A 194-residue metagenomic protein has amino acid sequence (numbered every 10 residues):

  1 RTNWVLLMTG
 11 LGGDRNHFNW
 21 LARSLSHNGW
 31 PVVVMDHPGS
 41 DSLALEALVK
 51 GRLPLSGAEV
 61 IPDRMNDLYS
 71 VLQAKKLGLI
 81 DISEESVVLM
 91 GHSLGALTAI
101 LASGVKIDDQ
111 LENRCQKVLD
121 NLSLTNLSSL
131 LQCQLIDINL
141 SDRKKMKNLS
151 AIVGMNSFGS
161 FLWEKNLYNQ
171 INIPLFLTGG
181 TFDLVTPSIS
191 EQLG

Functional and structural regions predicted by a protein language model:
T2, L7-L45, D183-P187: Short substrate-entry loop that stabilizes the transition state in hydrolases
L25, L68, V87: Divalent metal-coordination and catalytic microenvironments
L53-E84, L97, L101-S103, L111-S129 (+1 more regions): Alpha/beta-hydrolase active-site loop
L89-G91: Short beta-strand immediately N-terminal to the catalytic nucleophile in serine-hydrolase-like folds
S93, N156: Catalytic nucleophile serine of serine hydrolases, specifically the conserved "nucleophile elbow" pentapeptide
L130-M155: Alpha-helix-centered segments that form part of catalytic cores
L167, I173, T186-G194: Short alpha-helix in the alpha/beta-hydrolase fold that links the catalytic acid
I171, L177-G179: Short beta-strand/loop motif that positions the catalytic acidic residue of the alpha/beta-hydrolase fold
